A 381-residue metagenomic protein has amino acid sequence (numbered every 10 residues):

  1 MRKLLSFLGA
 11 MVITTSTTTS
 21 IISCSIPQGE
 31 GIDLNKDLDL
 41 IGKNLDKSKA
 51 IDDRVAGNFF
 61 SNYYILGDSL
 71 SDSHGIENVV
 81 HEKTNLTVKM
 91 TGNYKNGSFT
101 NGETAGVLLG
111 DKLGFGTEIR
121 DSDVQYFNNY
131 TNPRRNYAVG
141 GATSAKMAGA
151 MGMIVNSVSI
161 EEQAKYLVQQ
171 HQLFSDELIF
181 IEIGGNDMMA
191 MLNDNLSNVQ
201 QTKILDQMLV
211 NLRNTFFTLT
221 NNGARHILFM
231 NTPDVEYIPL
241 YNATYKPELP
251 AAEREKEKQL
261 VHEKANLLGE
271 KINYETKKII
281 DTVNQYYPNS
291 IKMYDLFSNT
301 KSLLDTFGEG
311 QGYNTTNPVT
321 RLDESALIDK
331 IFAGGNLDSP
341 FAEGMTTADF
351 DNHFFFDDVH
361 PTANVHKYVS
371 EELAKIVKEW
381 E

Functional and structural regions predicted by a protein language model:
M1-K36: Beta-rich interaction/scaffold domains
N35-A138, A363, K367-S370: Serine-esterase "nucleophile elbow" of acetyl-processing enzymes
A56-G57, H74-E82, M147-G149, A190-D194 (+2 more regions): Short, solvent-exposed loop/turn and secondary-structure capping segments
N62-L66, L70-H74, S98, G106-L108 (+8 more regions): Structural recognition of the beta-strand scaffold that forms the well-ordered cores of secreted hydrolase catalytic
N78-S98, A190-Q207, Y241-K264: A solvent-exposed, charged loop/short amphipathic helix patch at secondary-structure junctions
T91-V210: Conserved SGNH/GDSL esterase-like catalytic core that processes O-acyl groups on lipids and polysaccharides
K112-G116, N214-L228, E257-Y294: A structural motif corresponding to the C-terminal end of an alpha-helix and its immediate exit/capping segment
P239-N266, D281-T282, Y286-H360: Mobile gating loops/cap/lid regions near enzyme active sites that modulate substrate access
